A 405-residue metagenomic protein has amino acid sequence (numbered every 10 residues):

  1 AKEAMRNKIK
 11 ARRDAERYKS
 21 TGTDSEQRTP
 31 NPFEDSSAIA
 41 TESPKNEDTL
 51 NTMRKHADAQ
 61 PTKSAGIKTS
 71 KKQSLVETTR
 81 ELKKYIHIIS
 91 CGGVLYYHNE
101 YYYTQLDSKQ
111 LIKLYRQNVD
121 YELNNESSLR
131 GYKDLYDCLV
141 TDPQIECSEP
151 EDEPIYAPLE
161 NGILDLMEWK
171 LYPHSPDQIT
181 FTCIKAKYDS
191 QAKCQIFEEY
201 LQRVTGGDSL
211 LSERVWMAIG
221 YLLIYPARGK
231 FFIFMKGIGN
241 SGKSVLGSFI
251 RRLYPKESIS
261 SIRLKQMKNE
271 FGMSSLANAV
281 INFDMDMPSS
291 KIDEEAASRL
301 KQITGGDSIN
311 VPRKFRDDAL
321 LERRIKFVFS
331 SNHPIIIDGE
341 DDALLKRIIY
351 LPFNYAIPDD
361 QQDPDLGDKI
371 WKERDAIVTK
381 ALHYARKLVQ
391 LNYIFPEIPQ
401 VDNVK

Functional and structural regions predicted by a protein language model:
A1-D58, Y96-R130: Short, small/acidic-rich helices and loops at N termini and domain boundaries of DNA replication/processing enzymes
S36-G92, D120-K405: Feature primarily recognizes SF3-like P-loop helicase cores of small DNA viruses
